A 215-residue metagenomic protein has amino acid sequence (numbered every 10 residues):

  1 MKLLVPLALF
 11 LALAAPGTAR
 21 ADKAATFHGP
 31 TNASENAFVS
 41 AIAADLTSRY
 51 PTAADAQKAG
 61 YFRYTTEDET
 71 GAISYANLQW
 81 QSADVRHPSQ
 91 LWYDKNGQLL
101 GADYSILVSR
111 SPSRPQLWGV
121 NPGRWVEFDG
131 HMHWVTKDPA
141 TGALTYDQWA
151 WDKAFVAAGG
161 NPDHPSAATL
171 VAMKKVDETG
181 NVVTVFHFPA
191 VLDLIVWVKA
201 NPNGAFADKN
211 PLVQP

Functional and structural regions predicted by a protein language model:
V5-A14: Bacterial N-terminal signal peptides
G17-A21: Sec/Tat signal peptide C-region and signal peptidase I cleavage site
D22-P215: Primary mode marks residue(s) on the alpha4-beta5-alpha5 output face of response regulator receiver
